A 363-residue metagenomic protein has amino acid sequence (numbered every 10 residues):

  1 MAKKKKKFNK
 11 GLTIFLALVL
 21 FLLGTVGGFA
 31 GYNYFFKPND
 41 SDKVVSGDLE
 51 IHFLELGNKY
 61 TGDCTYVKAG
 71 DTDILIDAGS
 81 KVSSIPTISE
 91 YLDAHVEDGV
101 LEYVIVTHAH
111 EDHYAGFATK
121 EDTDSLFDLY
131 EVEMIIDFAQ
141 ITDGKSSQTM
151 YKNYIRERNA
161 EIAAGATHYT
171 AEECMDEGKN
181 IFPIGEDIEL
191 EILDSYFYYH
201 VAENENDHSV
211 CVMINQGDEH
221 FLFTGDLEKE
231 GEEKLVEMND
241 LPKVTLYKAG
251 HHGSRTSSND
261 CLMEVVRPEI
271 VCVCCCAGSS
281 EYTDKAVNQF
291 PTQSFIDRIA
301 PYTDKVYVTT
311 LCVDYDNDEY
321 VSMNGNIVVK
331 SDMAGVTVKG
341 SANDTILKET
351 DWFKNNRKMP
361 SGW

Functional and structural regions predicted by a protein language model:
M1-K10: N-terminal Lys/Arg-rich, disordered targeting/topogenic segments
F15-G28: Hydrophobic membrane-insertion alpha-helices, especially the h-region of bacterial N-terminal signal peptides
A30-V100, T170-L246, D318-W363: Core dinuclear metal-dependent hydrolase active-site scaffold
Y60-T61, V82-S83, A109-A115, I141-S146 (+6 more regions): Active-site environment of divalent metal-dependent phosphoester hydrolases
G70-T72, V82-D137, I141, E237-S254 (+1 more regions): Active-site metal-binding motif and surrounding structural segment of the metallo-beta-lactamase
E111-D128, G144-R156, N259-M263, V287-N288: Metal-dependent catalytic neighborhoods of phosphoester/phosphodiester hydrolases
I136-F138, K145-S195: Extended active-site neighborhood of metal-dependent phosphoesterases/phosphodiesterases
K145-Q148, E161-A166, E232-L235, V244-N317 (+1 more regions): Internal alpha/beta domain cores that form substrate/cofactor-binding pockets in large enzymes and binding proteins
